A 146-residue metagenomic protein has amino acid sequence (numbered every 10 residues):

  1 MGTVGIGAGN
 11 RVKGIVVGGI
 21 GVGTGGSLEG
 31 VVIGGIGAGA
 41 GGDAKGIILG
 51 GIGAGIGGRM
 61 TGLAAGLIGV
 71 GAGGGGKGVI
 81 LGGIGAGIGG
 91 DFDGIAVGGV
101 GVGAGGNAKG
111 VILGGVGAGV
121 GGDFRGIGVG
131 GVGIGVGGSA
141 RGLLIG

Functional and structural regions predicted by a protein language model:
M1-G146: Surface-exposed, glycine- and small/polar-enriched segments that build interaction surfaces at terminal
